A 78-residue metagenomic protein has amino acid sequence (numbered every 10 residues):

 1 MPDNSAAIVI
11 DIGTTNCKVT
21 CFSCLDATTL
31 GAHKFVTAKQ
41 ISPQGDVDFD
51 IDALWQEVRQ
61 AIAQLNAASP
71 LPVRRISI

Functional and structural regions predicted by a protein language model:
M1-I78: N-terminal glycine/serine-rich phosphate-binding loop of ATP-dependent small-molecule kinases, especially carbohydrate
